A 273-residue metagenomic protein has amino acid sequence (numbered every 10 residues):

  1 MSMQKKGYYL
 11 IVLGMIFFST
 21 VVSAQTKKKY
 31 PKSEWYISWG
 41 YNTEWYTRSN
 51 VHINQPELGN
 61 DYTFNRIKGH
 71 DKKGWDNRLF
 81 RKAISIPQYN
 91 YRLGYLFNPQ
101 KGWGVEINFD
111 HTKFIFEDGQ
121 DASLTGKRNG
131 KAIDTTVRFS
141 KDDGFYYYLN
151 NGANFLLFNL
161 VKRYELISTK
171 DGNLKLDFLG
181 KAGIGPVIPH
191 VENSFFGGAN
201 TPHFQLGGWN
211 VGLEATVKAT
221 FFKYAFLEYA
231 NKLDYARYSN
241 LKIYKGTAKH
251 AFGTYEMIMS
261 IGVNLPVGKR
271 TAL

Functional and structural regions predicted by a protein language model:
M1-P31: Bacterial Sec-dependent N-terminal signal peptides
A24-F97, P189, E256-L273: Short glycine/proline- and aromatic-enriched beta-strand/turn motifs that initiate or cap beta-hairpins
Q25-S33, N98-W103, E165-L176, F221-L227 (+1 more regions): Short loop/turn motifs that connect adjacent beta-strands in outer-membrane beta-barrel proteins
P31-W35, S85-Y89, N150-L156, L176 (+2 more regions): Residues that define the transmembrane beta-barrel architecture of outer-membrane proteins
S49-P56, D118-L124, P189-A199, N240-G246: Outer-membrane beta-barrel translocator domains and adjoining extracellular loop/strand segments of Gram-negative
P56-D143, F221-F226, K232-Y238: Glycine- and aromatic-enriched membrane insertion/assembly motifs of diderm outer-membrane and organelle channel
D76-L79, D142-Y148, F195-F204, L241-A251: Extracellular loop and loop/strand-boundary signature of outer-membrane beta-barrel proteins
R92-N193, G262-P266: Gram-negative (and chloroplast) outer-membrane scaffold detector with strong preference for beta-barrel transmembrane
